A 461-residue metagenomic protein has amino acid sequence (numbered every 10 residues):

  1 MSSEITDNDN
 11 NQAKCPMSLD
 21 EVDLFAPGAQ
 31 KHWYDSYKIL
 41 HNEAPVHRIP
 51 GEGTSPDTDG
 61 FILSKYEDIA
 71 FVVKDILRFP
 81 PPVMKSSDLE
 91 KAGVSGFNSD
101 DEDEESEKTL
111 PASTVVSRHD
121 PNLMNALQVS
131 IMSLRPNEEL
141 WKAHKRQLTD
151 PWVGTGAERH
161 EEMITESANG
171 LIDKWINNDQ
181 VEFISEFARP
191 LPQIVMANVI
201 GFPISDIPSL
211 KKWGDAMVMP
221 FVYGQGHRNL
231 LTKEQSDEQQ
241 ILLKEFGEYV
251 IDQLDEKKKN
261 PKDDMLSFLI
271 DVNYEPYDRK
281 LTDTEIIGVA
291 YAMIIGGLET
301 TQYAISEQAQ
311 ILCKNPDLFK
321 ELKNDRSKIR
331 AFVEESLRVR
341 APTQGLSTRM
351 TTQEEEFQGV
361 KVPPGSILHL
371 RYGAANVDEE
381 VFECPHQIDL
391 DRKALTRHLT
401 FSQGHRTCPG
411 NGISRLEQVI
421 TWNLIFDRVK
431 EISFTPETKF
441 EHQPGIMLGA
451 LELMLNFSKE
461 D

Functional and structural regions predicted by a protein language model:
S2-I184, Q193-K211, D215-I241, D252: Active-site substrate-recognition loop segments, prototypically the cytochrome P450 B′-helix/B-C loop
Y37, R415, V419-D461: Cytochrome P450 proximal C-terminal region
L127, Q240-T301: Conserved cytochrome P450 catalytic core segment spanning the I/J/K helices
P203-S205, L254-D263, V377-E380: Proline-centered turn/helix-capping motifs that create local helix->coil transitions or kinks
I287-I294, L298-E321, P409-V429: Cytochrome P450 catalytic-core helices
K323-V360: Conserved cytochrome P450 K-helix E-x-x-R motif and the immediately C-terminal K′/meander segment
P363-P364: Residue-level recognition of short, solvent-exposed, well-ordered loop/turn junctions that link secondary-structure
Y372-L395: Conserved cytochrome P450 K-helix/beta-meander segment immediately N-terminal to the heme-binding cysteine loop
